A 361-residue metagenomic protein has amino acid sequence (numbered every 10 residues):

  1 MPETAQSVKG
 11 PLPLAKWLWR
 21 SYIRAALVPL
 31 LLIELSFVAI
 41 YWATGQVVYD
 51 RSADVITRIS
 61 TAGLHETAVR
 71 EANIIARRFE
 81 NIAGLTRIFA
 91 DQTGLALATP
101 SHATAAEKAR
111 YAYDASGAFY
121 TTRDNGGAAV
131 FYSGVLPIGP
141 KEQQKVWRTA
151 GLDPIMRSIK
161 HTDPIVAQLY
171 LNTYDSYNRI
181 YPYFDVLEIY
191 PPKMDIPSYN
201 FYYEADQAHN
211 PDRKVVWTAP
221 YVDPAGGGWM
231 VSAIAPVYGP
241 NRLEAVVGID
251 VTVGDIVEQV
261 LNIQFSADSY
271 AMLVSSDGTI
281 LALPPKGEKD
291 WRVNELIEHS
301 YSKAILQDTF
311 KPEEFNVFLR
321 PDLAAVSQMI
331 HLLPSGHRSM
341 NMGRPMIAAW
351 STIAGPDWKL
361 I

Functional and structural regions predicted by a protein language model:
P2-D54, R58: Extreme N-terminal signal-anchor transmembrane helix of membrane signaling/transducer proteins, especially in bacteria
G10, A245-T252, M346-I361: Short, hydrophobic beta-strand elements of compact beta-sandwich sensory domains
W42-H65, E71-F131, K145, I165: Membrane-proximal amphipathic alpha-helices that sit immediately adjacent to an N-terminal transmembrane/signal-anchor
E80-I88, L95-A96, K108-A129, R157-Y177 (+3 more regions): Short N-terminal helix-loop-first-beta-strand/juxtamembrane motif that initiates sensory/input modules
A128-H161, H209, P312-M342: Alpha-helix-centered segments that form part of catalytic cores
K160-G254, E258, I263: Extracytoplasmic/periplasmic ligand-binding sensor regions of membrane-associated signaling proteins
G226-P236, M342-S351, W358: A short beta-strand signature within small-molecule sensing/ligand-binding domains used in signal transduction
D255-A354: Intrinsic low-complexity, intrinsically disordered coil/linker regions enriched in small/polar and charged residues
